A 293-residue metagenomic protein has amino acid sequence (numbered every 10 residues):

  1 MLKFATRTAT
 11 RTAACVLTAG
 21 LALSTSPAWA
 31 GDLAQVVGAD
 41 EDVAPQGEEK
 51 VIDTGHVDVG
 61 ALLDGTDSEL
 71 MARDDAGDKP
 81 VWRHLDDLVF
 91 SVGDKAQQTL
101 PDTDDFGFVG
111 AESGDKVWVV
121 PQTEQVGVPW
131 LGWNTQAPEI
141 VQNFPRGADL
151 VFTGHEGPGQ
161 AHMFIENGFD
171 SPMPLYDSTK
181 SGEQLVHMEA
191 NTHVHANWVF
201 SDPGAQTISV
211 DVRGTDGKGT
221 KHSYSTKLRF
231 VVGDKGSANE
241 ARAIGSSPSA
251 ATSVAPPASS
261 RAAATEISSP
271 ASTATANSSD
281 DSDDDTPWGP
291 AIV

Functional and structural regions predicted by a protein language model:
M1-G31, V293: Secretory targeting and sorting signals
M1-T8, G20, S260-D284: Terminal targeting segments of Actinobacterial cell-envelope proteins
G31-E183, H187-T192, Y224, G233-N277: Phosphate/adenylate-binding glycine loop and adjacent helical scaffold
V194, D202-Q206: Short tyrosine-centred short linear motifs in exposed loops/low-complexity segments
V210-V212: Hydrophobic/tyrosine-rich beta-strand signature of extracellular beta-sandwich/beta-rich modules, prominently
G214-D216: Beta-strand elements of well-folded, non-transmembrane domains
K218-T226: Beta-sandwich strand segments
D283-V293: Hydrophobic single-pass membrane-targeting/anchoring helices
